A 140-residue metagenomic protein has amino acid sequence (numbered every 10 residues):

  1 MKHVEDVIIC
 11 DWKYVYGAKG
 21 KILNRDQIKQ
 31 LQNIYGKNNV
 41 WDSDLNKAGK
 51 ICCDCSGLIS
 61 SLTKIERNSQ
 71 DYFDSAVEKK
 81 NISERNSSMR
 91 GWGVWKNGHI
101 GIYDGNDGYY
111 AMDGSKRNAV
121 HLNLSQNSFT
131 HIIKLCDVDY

Functional and structural regions predicted by a protein language model:
M1-S56, S60, K64, N97 (+3 more regions): N-terminal capping segments
M1-W12, N68-R85, G98-Y140: Aromatic- and glycine-rich peptidoglycan recognition patches
I51, N86-S87: Residue "hotspots" at secondary-structure boundaries inside conserved domains
R90-W92: Loop/turn positions that initiate beta-strands
